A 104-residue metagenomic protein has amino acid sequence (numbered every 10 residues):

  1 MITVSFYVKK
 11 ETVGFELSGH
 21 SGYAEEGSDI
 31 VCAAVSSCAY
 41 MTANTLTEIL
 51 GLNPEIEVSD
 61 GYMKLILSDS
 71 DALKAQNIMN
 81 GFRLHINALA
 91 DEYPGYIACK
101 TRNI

Functional and structural regions predicted by a protein language model:
M1-S21: Acidic-glycine-rich active-site phosphate/pyrophosphate-binding loop
V4, P54-I56, I97-C99: Generic structural signal for residues in well-ordered beta-strands
H20-A24, M63: A short, flexible beta-alpha/helix-coil linker loop
A24-T45: Compact, glycine-rich, soluble single-domain proteins
M41, T45, I49-L52, H85-E92: Change "in soluble alpha/beta enzymes" to "in soluble alpha/beta proteins
G51-E57, G61: Amphipathic, hydrophobic secondary-structure cores in small proteins
G61-S68: A generic structural motif
S68-I104: C-terminal structural segments of small proteins and small subunits
